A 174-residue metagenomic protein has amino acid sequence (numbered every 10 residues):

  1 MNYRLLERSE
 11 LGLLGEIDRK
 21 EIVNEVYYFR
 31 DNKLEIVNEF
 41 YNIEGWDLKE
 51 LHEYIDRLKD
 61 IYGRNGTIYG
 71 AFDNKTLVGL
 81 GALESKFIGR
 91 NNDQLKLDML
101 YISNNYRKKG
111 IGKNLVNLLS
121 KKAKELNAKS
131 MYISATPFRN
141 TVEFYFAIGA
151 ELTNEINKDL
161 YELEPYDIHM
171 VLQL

Functional and structural regions predicted by a protein language model:
R8, E16-D93, D98, S103 (+1 more regions): Acetyl-CoA-dependent GNAT
L13-E16, R57, N114, L118: Alpha-helical elements of Rossmann-like donor-binding domains used by nucleotide-donor carbohydrate transfer enzymes
M99-I102, K108-K121, F146-A147: Conserved acetyl-CoA-binding loop-helix of GNAT-fold acetyltransferases
A123-A135: Conserved GNAT acetyl-CoA-binding A-motif
Y132, T136, F146-I168: Conserved catalytic-core motifs of GNAT/GCN5-like acyltransferases
T141: Helix-turn-helix
